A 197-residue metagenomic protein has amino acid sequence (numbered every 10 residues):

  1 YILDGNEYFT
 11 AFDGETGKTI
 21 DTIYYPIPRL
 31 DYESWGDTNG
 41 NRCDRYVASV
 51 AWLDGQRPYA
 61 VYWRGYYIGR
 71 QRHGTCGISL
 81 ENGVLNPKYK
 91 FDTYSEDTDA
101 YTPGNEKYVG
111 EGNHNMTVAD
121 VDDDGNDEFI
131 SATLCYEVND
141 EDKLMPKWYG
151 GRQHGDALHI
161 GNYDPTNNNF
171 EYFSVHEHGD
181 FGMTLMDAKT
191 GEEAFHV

Functional and structural regions predicted by a protein language model:
Y1-V197: Beta-propeller-forming repeat regions
